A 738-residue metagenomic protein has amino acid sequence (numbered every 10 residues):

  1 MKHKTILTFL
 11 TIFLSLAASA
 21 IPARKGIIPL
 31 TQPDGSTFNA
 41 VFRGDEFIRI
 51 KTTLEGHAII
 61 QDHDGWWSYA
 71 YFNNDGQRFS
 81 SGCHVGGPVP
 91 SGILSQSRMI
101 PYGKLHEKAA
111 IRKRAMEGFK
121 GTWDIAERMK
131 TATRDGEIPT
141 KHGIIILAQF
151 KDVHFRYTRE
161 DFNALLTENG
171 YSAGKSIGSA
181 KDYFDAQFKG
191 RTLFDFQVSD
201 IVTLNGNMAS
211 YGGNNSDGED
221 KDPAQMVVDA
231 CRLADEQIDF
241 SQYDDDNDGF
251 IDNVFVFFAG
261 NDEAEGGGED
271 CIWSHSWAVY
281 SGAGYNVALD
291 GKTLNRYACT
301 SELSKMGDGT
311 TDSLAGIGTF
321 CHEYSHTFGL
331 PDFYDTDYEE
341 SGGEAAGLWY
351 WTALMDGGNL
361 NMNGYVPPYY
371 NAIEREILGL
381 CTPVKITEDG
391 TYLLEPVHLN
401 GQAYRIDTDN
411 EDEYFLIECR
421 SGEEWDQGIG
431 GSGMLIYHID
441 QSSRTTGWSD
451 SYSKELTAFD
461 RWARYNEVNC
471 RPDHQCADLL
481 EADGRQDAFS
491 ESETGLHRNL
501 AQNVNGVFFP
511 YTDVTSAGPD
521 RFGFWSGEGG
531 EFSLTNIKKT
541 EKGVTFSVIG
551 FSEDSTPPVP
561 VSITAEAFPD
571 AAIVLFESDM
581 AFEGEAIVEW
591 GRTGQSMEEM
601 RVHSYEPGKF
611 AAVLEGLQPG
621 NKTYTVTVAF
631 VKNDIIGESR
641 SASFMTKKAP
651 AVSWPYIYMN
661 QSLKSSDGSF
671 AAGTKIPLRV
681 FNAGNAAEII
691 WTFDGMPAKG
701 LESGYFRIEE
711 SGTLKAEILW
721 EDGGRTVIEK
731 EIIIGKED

Functional and structural regions predicted by a protein language model:
I125-E137, S179-K292: Active-site-proximal segments of metallohydrolase catalytic domains
R156-Y157, G174-A186, G190-R191, G266-T310 (+1 more regions): Non-catalytic C-terminal accessory/binding modules of secreted extracellular proteins
G309-E374: The catalytic-center signature of Zn2+-dependent metalloproteases
I573-L575, G673-N682: A short beta-strand segment in extracellular, disulfide-stabilized domains
F582-R601: Extracellular low-complexity, O-glycosylation-prone stalks/linkers
Y624-V626, L714-A716: Hydrophobic beta-strand segments within extracellular beta-sandwich modules
N633-K648: Extracellular fibronectin type III
F693-Y705: Surface-exposed, flexible coil segments in extracellular/virion-facing regions
